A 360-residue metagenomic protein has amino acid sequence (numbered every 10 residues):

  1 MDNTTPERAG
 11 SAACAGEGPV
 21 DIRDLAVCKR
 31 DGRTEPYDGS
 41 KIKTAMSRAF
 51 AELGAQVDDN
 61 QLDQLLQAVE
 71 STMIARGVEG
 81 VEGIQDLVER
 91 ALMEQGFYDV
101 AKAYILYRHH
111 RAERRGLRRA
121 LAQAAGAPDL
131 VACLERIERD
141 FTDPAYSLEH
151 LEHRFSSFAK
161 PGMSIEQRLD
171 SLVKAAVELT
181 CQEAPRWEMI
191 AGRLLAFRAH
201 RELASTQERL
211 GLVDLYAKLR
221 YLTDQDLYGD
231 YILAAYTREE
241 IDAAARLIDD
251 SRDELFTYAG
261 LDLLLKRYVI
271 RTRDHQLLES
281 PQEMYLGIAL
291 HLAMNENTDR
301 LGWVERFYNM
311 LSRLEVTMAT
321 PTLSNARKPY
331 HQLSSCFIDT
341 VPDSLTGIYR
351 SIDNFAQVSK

Functional and structural regions predicted by a protein language model:
M1-K360: Extended catalytic cores of very large enzyme megasubunits
